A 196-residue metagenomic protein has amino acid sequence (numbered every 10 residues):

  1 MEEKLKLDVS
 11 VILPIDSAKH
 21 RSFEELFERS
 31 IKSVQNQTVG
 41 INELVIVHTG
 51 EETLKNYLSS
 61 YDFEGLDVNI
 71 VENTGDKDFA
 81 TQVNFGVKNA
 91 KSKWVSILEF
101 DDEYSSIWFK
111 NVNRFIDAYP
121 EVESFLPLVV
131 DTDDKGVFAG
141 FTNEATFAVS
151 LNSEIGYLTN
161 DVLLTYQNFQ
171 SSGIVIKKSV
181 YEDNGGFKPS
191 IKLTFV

Functional and structural regions predicted by a protein language model:
D8-I12, E43: Cell-envelope/extracellular polymer assembly enzymes that use nucleotide-activated donors
R29-I41: Short, acidic, metal-binding catalytic loop of nucleotide-sugar glycosyltransferases
I31, N84, S92, S105-D117: Short alpha-helix within the catalytic core of nucleotide-sugar-dependent glycosyltransferases
V47-Y57, G75, E99: A conserved acidic beta->alpha catalytic loop
N73-A90: Glycine-rich, basic loop-to-helix element that forms the pyrophosphate-binding segment of sugar-nucleotide handling
V95: Short aromatic/hydrophobic "clamp" motif used to bind/position activated sugar donors
I107-N143: Conserved donor NDP-sugar-binding/catalytic core segment of glycosyltransferases
L151-V196: Conserved nucleotide-sugar donor-binding catalytic segment
